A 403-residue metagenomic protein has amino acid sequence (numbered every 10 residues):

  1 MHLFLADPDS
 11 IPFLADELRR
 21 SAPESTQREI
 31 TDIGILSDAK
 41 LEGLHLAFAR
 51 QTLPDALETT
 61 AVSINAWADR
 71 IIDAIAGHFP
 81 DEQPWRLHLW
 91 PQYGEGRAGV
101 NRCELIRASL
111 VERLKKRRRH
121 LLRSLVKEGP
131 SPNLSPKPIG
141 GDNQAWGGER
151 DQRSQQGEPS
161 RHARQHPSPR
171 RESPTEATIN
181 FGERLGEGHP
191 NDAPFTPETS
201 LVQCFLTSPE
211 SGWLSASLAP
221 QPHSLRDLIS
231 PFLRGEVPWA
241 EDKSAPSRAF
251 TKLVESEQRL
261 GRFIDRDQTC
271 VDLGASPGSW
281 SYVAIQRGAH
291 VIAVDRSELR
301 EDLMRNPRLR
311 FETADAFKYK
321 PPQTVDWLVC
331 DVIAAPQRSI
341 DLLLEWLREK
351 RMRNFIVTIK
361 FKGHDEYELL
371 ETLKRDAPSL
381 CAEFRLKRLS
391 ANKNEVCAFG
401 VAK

Functional and structural regions predicted by a protein language model:
M1-G129, R150-Q155, R161-Q165, P174-K403: SAM-dependent transferase fold signal centered on methyltransferase-like domains, encompassing both Class I
P138-G141, G147-E149, E172, E183: Glycine-biased, low-complexity coil/linker segments
